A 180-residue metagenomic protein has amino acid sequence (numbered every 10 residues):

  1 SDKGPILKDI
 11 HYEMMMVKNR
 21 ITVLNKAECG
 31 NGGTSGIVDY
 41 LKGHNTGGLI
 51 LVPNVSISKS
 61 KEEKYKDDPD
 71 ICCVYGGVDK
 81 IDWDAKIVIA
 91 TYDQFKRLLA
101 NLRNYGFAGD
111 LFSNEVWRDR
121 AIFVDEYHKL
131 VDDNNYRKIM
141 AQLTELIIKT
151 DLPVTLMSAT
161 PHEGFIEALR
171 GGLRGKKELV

Functional and structural regions predicted by a protein language model:
S1-K18, V38: Pre-Walker A adenine-sensing motif
K18-N25, T46, L152: Pre-Walker A (Motif I) flank of P-loop NTPase domains
C29, G33-G36, Y40-P69, Y92-Q94 (+1 more regions): Conserved Walker A/P-loop ATP-binding site and its immediately adjacent core in helicase/helicase-like ATPase domains
I50, V88-A90, I122: Hydrophobic positions in the central parallel beta-sheet of the AAA+
Y65-G109: Inter-Walker segment of RecA-like/P-loop motor cores
D93-F95, R103-T155: SF2 helicase catalytic motif II
S158: Conserved phosphate-coupling serine/threonine residues in phosphotransfer and NTP-handling enzymes
P161-V180: Interdomain hinge/linker at the junction between the two RecA-like core domains of SF2 helicases
